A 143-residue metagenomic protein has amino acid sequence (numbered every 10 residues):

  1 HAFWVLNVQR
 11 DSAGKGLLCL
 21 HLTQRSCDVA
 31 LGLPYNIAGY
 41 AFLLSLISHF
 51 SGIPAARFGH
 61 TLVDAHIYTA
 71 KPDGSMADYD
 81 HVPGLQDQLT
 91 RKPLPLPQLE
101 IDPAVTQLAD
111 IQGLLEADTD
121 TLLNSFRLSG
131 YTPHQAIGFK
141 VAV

Functional and structural regions predicted by a protein language model:
H1-V143: Terminal, non-catalytic protein-protein interaction segments that mediate quaternary/complex assembly
